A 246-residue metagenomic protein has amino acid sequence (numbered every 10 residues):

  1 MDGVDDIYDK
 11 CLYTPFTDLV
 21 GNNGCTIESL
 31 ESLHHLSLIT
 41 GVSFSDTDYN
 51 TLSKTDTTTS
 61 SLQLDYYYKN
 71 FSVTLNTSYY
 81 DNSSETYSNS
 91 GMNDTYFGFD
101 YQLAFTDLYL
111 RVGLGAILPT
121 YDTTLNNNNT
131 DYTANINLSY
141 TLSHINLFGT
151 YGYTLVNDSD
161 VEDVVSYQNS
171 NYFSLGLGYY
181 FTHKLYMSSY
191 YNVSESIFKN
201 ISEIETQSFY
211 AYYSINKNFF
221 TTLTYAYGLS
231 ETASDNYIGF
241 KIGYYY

Functional and structural regions predicted by a protein language model:
M1-H34: Extracellular calcium-associated, cysteine-rich motifs in secreted modular proteins
S29-D48, V73, L110-V112: Transmembrane beta-strand segments of Gram-negative outer membrane beta-barrel proteins
H34, K54-S60, S90-T95, L108 (+4 more regions): Residues that define the transmembrane beta-barrel architecture of outer-membrane proteins
V42-D48, Y68-N70, T77-S83, L103 (+6 more regions): Transmembrane beta-strands of outer-membrane beta-barrel pores
Q63-Y67, D100-Q102, N135-T141, F148-T150 (+3 more regions): Transmembrane beta-barrel domains of outer membrane proteins
N70-L75, F105-V112, L142-G149, Y180-S189 (+1 more regions): Repeated loop/turn-to-beta-strand initiation elements of outer-membrane beta-barrel proteins
N127-S196, T206: Detector for outer-membrane/organellar transmembrane beta-barrel domains, recognizing the amphipathic beta-strand
A211-S214, S234-Y246: Outer-membrane beta-barrel "beta-signal"
